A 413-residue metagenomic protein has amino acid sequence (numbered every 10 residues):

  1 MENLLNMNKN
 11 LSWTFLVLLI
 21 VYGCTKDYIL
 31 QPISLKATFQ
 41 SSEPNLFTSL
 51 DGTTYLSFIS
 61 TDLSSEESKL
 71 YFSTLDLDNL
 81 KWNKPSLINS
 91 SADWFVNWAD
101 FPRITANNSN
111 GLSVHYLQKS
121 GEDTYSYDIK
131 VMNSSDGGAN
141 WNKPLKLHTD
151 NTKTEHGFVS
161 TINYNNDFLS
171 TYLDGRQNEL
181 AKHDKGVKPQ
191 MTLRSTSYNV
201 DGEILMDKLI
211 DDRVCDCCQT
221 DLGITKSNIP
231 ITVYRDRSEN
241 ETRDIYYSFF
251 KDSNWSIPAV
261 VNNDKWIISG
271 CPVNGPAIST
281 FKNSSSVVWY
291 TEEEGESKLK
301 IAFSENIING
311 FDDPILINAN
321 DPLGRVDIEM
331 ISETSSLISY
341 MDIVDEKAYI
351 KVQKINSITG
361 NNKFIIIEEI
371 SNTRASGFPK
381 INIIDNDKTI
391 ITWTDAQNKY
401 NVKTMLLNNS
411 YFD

Functional and structural regions predicted by a protein language model:
M1-P32: Bacterial Sec-dependent N-terminal signal peptides
C24-D413: Extracellular, repeat-based ectodomains that mediate carbohydrate processing or recognition
